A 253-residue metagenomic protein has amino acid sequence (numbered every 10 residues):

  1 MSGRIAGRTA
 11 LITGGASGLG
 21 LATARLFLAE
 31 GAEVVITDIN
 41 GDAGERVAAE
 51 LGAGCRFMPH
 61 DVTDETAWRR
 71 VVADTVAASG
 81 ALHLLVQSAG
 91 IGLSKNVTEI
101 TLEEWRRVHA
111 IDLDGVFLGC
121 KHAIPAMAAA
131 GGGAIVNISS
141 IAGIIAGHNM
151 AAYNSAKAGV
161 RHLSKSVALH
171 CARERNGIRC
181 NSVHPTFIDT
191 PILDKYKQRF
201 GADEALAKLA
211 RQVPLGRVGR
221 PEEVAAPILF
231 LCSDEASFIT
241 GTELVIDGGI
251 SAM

Functional and structural regions predicted by a protein language model:
S2-R4, T98, I145, I228-L229 (+1 more regions): Short C-terminal tail/terminal secondary-structure segment of NAD(P)H-dependent dehydrogenase/reductase domains
N96-V97, T101-H109, I135, A205 (+1 more regions): Substrate-binding pocket helix/loop in short-chain dehydrogenase/reductase
C120, A156, S164: Active-site helix of classical SDR
P125, L169-R173, S237: Alpha-helical segment proximal to the catalytic Tyr-Lys
S140: Residue(s) in the substrate-gating loop at a strand-loop-helix junction that position the organic substrate next
A172-R179, I239-G241: Short, small/polar-rich loop/turn modules that mediate ligand/substrate recognition or access, typified
S182-P185, E204-E235, I239, G248: C-terminal helical subdomain
